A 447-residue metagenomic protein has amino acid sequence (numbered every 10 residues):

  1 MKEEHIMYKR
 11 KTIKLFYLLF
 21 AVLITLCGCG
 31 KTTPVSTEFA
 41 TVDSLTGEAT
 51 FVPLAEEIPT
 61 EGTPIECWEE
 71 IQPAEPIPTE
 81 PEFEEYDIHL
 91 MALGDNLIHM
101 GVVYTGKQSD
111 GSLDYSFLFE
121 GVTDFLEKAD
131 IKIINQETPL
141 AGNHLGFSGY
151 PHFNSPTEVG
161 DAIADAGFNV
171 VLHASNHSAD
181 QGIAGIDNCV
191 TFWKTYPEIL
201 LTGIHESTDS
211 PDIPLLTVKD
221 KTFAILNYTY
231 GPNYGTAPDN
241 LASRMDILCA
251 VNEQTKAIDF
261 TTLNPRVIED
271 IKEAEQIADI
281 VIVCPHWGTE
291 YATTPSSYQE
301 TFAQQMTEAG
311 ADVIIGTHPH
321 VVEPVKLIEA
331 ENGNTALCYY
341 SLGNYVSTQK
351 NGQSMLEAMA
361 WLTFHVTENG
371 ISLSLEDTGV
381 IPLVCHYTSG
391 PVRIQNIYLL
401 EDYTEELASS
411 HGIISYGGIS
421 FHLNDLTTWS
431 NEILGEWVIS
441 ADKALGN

Functional and structural regions predicted by a protein language model:
M1-I6: Short, Lys/Arg-enriched N-terminal segments with co-localized hydrophobic residues within the first ~10-30 amino acids
Y8-F16: Bacterial N-terminal signal peptides that target proteins for export
L15-L23: Sec-dependent N-terminal signal peptides
T25-G28: C-terminal motif of bacterial Sec signal peptides marking the signal peptidase cleavage site
G30-S36: Bacterial lipoprotein signal-peptidase II cleavage site
F39, G47, F51-P53, P59-N447: Acidic, metal/ion-coordinating pockets
V42: ATPase catalytic-site recognition across NTP-hydrolyzing enzymes
